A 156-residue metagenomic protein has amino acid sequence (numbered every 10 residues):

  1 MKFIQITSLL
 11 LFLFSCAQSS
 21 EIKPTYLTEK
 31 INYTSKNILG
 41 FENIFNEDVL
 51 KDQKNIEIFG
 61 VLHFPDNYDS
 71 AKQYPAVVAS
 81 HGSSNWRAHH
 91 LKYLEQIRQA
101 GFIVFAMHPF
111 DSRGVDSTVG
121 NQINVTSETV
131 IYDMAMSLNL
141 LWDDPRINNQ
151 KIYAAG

Functional and structural regions predicted by a protein language model:
M1-L9: Sec-dependent signal peptide recognition, specifically the positively charged N-region followed immediately by
F14-S15: C-terminal motif of bacterial Sec signal peptides marking the signal peptidase cleavage site
S20-K72: N-terminal cap/lid segment of alpha/beta-hydrolase-fold proteins
H63, A79-S80, A155: Short hydrophobic segments within beta-strands
Y68-Y74, A79-D116: Short substrate-entry loop that stabilizes the transition state in hydrolases
H89, I123-P145: Alpha/beta-hydrolase active-site loop
V115-N124: Surface-exposed, active-site-proximal loop segments in enzymatic domains
R146-G156: Alpha/beta-hydrolase fold nucleophile elbow
